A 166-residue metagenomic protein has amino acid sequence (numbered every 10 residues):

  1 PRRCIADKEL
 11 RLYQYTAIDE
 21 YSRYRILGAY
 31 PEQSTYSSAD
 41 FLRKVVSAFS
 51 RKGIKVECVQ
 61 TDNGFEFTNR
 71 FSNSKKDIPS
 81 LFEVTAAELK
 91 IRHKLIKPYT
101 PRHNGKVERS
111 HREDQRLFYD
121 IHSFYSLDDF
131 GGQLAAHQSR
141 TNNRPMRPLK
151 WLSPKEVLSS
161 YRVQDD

Functional and structural regions predicted by a protein language model:
P1-I5: Two-metal-ion RNase H-like nuclease active-site motif
A6-S34, T85: Short conserved beta-strand segments at catalytic cores or DNA/RNA-binding microdomains of nucleic-acid binding
L10, G28-K55: Active-site beta-loop-alpha junctions of metal-dependent nucleic acid enzymes, especially the RNase H-like/DDE
A17, R23, L42, V59-D62 (+7 more regions): Mobile genetic element proteins and their domesticated derivatives, centered on retroelements and DNA transposons
Y24-G28, K94-I96, D120: Short small-residue beta-strand/loop micro-motif enriched in glycine and branched aliphatics
K52-S74, K97-Y99, L152-P154: Acidic/histidine-rich, metal-coordinating catalytic segments
Q60-N63, K75-G105, S123-Y125: RNase H-like polynucleotidyl transferase catalytic core
L89-I91, R112-D166: C-terminal domain-tail junction helix/linker
